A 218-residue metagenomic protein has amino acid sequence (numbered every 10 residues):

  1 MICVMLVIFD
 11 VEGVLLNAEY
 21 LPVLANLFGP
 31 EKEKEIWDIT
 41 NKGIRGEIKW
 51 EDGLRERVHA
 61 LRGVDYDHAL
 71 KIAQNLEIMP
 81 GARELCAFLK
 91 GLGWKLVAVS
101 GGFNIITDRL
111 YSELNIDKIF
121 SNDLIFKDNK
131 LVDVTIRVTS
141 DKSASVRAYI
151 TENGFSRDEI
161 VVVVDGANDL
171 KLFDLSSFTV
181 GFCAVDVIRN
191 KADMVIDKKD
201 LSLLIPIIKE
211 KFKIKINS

Functional and structural regions predicted by a protein language model:
M1-M5, I216-S218: Short, low-complexity, intrinsically disordered N-terminal peptides in bacterial proteins
C3-L6, V11-S121: Alpha-helical substrate-recognition element adjacent to the catalytic core
A73, E77-S218: C-terminal cap/substrate-recognition subdomain and adjoining C-terminal extension of metal-dependent phosphatase-like
